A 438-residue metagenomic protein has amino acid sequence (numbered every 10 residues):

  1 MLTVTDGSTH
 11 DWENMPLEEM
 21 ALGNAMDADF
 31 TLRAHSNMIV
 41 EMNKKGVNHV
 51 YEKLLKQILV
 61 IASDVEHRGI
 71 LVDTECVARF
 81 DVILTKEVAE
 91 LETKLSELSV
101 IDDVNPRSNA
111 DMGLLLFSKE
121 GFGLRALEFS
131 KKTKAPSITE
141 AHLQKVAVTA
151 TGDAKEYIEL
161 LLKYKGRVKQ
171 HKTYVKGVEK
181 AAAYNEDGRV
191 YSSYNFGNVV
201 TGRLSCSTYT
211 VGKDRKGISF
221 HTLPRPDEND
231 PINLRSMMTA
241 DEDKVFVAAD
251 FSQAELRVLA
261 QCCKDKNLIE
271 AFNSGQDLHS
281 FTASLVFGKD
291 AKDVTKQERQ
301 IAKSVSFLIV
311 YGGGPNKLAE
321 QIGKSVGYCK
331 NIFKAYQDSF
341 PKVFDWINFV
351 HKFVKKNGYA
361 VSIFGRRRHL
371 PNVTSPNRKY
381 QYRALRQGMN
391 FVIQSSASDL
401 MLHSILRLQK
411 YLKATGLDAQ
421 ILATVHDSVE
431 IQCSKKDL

Functional and structural regions predicted by a protein language model:
M1-D230, D243-V245, S252-E255, S284 (+5 more regions): Conserved "right-hand" nucleotidyltransferase catalytic core of DNA-directed polymerases
M26-R33, R386-Q409: Conserved pre-motif C helix in the palm subdomain of viral-like polymerases
V178-N185, T210-R215, H221-P226, L268-E270 (+3 more regions): Short, contiguous acidic/charged loop-to-helix segments that flank catalytic cores in large enzymes
D230-V245, K413: A short acidic-Thr-Gly-centered motif at the start of a beta-strand
F246-A248, E255-K289, D293, P371-Q381: Metal-dependent catalytic core segments for phosphate chemistry
V286, I332-A335, S339, L400-T415: Generic non-transmembrane alpha-helical segments
V294-G312: Amphipathic, charged-and-aliphatic alpha-helical interface segments that function as noncatalytic docking
L412-L438: C-terminal structured "cap/appendage" subdomains that terminate the fold
